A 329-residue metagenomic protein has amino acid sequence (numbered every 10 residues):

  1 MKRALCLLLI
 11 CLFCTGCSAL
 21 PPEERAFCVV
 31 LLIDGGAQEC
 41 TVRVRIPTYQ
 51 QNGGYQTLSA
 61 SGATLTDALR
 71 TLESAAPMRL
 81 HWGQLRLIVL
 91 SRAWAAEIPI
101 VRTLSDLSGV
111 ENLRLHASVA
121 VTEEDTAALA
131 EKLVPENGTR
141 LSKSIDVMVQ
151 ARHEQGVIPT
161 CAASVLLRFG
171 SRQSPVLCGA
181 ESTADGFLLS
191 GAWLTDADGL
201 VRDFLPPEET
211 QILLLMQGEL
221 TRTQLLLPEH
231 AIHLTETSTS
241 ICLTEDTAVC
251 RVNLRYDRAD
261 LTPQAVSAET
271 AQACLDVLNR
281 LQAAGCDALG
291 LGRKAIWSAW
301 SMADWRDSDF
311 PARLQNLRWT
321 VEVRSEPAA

Functional and structural regions predicted by a protein language model:
M1-L5: Bacterial N-terminal signal peptides that target proteins for export
L7, C11-A329: Membrane-proximal alpha-helical signals and transmembrane carboxylates
